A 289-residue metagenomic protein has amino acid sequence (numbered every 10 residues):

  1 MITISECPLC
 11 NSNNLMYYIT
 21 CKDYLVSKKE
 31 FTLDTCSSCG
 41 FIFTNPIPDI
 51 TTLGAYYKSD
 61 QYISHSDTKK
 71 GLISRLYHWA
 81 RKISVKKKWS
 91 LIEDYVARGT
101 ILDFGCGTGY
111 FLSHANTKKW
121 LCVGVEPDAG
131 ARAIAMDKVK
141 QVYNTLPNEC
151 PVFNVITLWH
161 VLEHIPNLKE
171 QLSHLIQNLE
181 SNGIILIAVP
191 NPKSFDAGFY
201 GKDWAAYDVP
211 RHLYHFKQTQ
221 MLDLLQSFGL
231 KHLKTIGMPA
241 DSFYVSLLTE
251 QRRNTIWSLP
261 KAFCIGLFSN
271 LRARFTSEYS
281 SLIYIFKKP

Functional and structural regions predicted by a protein language model:
M1-W159, L168-H174, G237-A240, T249-E250 (+2 more regions): Conserved N-terminal segment of class I S-adenosyl-L-methionine
P166-H174, I184-P289: S-adenosyl-L-methionine-dependent methyltransferase catalytic module, highlighting the catalytic core
Q177-S181: Conserved helix-to-beta-strand junction in the class I
